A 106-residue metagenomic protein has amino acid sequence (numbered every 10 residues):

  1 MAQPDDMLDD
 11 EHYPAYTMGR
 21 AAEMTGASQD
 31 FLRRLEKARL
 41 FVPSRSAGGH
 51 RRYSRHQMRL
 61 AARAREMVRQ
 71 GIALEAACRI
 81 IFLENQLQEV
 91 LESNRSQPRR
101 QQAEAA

Functional and structural regions predicted by a protein language model:
A2-T17, E23, K37, V42-P43 (+2 more regions): Arg/Lys-rich, alpha-helical DNA-contact motif
D30: Key DNA-contact positions within bacterial/archaeal DNA-binding proteins
H50: Conserved catalytic core of two-component sensor histidine kinases, primarily the HATPase_c ATP-binding
